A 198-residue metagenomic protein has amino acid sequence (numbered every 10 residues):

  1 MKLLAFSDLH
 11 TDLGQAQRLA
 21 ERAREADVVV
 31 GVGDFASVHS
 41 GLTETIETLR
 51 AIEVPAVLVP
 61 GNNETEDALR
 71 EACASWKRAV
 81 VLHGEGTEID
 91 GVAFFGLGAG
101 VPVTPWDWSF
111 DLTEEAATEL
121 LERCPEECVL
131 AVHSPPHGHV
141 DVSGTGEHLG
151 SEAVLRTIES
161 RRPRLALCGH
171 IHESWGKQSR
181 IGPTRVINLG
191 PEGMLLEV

Functional and structural regions predicted by a protein language model:
M1-L4: Extreme N-terminal starter segment of soluble prokaryotic enzymes
F6-I89, L189-G193: Core catalytic region of metal-dependent phosphoesterases/phosphodiesterases, especially metallo-beta-lactamase-like
D8, V29, D34, G61 (+6 more regions): Divalent metal-coordination and catalytic microenvironments
H10-G14, A36-S40, N62-R70, E88 (+4 more regions): Active-site environment of divalent metal-dependent phosphoester hydrolases
T11, E64-A153: Conserved catalytic scaffold of divalent metal-dependent phosphoesterases
Q15, A26, G86-D90, S109-D111 (+2 more regions): Binuclear metal-dependent phosphoesterase catalytic core
R24-V29, P125-E127, R162: Short acidic/histidine-rich motifs immediately flanking catalytic phosphotransfer sites in two-component signaling
P55-V57, V80, A93, E127-V129 (+2 more regions): Proline-centered loop/turn at the N-terminus of a beta-strand
